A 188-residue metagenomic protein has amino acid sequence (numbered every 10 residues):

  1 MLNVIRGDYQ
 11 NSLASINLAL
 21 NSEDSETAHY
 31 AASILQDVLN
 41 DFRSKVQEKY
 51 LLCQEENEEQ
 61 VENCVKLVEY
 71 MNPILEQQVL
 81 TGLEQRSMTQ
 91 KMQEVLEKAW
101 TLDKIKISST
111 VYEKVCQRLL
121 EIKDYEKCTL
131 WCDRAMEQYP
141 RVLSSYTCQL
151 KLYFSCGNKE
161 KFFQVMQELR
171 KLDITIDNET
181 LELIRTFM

Functional and structural regions predicted by a protein language model:
L2-G7, L18, H29-D37: Structural detector for internal amphipathic alpha-helices that build alpha-solenoid repeat scaffolds
N3-V4, M71, Q78, V115 (+2 more regions): Residue at a conserved register position within TPR or TPR-like alpha-solenoid repeats
Y9-L20, S44-E48, T129-W131: Amphipathic alpha-helical scaffolding segments comprising HEAT/armadillo-like alpha-solenoid repeats
S15, L67, K114-V115, Q149: Structural register within alpha-helical repeat arrays
H29-Q36, N40, E56-V79, E94 (+1 more regions): Amphipathic alpha-helical repeat scaffolds of TPR domains
E58, W100-I107, Y139-R141, I174-T175: Short coil turns that delineate tetratricopeptide repeat
